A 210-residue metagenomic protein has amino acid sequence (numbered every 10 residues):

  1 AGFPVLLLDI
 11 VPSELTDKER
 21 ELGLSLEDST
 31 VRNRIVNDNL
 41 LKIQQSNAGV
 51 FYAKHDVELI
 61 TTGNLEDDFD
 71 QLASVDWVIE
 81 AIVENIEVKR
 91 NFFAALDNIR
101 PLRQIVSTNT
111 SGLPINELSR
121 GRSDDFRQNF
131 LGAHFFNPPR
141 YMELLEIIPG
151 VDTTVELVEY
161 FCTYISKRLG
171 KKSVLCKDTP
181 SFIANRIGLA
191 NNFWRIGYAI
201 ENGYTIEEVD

Functional and structural regions predicted by a protein language model:
A1: Glycine-rich adenosine-cofactor-binding loop
P4-L6: Short beta-strand element of Class I
L8-V106, G112-E117, G121-D124, R140 (+1 more regions): Rossmann-like NAD(P)-binding element
R32, F161-C162, I206-D210: Short, well-structured alpha-helical segments that form the helix of a local strand-helix-strand
L41, Q45-A48, P101, T163-K171 (+1 more regions): Generic secondary-structure signature for well-ordered alpha-helical cores
Y52-H55, E156-L157, G203-I206: A short alpha-helix-loop-beta-strand transition element characteristic of N-terminal alpha/beta dinucleotide-binding
F93, R103-R186: Rossmann-fold dinucleotide-binding core
I148, V174-D210: Substrate-binding/catalytic subdomain of NAD(P)-dependent oxidoreductase enzymes
